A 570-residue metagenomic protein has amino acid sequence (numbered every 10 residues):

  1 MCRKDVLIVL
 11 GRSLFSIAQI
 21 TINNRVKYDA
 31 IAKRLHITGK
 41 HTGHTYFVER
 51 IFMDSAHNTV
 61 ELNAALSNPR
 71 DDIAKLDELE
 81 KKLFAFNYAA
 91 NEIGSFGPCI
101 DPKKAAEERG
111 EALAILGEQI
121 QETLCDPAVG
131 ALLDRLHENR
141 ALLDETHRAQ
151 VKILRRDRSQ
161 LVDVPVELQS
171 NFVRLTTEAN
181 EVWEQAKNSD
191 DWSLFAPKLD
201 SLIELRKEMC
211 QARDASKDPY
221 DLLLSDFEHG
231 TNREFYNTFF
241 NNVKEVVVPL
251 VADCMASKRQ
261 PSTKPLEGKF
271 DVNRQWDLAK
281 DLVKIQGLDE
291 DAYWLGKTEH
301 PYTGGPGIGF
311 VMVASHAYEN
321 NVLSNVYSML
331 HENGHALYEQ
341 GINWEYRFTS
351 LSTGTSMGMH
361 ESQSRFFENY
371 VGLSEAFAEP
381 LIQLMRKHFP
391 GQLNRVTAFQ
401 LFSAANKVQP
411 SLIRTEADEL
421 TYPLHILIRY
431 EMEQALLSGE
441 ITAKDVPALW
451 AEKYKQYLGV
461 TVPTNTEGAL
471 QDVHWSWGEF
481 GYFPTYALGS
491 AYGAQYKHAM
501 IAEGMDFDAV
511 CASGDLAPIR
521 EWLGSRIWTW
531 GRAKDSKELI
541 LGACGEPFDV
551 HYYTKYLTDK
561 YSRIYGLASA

Functional and structural regions predicted by a protein language model:
V6-V9, D29-A30, T42-V48: Short hydrophobic alpha-helical segments enriched in small aliphatic residues
L35-I37: Short linear proline/tyrosine/threonine-rich motifs used for host-factor recruitment and membrane trafficking/assembly
D54-H229, T558-A570: A well-structured
D54-H57, L62-D72, G94, K104 (+3 more regions): C-terminal, non-catalytic "cap/extension" segments appended to globular domains
F172-V322, I519, E546: Contiguous, non-catalytic segments that form substrate-binding/exosite surfaces or channel walls
Y327-Q340, E361-R365: Active-site recognition of the HExxH zinc-binding catalytic motif
T353-L393: Post-HExxH zinc-binding segment in Zn-dependent metallohydrolases
